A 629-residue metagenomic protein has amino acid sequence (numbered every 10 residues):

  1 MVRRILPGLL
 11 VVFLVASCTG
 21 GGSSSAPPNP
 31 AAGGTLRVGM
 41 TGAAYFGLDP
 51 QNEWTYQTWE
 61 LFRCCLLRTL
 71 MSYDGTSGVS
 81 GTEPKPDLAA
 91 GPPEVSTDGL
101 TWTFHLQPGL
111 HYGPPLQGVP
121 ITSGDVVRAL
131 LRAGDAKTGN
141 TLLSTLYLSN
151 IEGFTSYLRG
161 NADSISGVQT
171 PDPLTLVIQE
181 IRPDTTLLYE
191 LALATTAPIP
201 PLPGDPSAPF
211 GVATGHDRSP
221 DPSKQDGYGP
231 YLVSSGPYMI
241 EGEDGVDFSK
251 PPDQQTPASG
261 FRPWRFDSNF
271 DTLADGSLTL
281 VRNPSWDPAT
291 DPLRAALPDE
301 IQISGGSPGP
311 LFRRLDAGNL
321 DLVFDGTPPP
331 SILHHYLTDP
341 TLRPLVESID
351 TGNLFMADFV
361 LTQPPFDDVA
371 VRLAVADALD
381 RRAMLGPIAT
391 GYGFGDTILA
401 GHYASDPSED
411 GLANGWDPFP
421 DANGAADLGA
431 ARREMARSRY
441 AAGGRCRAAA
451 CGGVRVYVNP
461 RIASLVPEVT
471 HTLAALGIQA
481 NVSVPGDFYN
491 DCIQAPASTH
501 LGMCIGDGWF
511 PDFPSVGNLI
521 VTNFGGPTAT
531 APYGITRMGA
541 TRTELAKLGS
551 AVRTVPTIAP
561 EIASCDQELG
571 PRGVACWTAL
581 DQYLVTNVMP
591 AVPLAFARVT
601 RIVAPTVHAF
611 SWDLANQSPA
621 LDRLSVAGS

Functional and structural regions predicted by a protein language model:
N29, V346, D350, L373 (+6 more regions): Extracytoplasmic/peripheral linker and loop segments enriched in polar/acidic and small residues with frequent Thr/Pro
G39-T97, Y231-M239: N-terminal lobe/hinge region of extracytoplasmic solute-binding protein
G75-V79, S164, P183-A296, E300 (+1 more regions): Gly/Pro-rich hinge or "lid" segments in bacterial periplasmic/extracellular proteins
H105, S123-D125, R132-H216, Y228-Y231 (+2 more regions): Surface-exposed binding/hinge segments that line and control ligand-binding clefts or catalytic entry sites
E241-P252, A258-S285, A289-D291, Q302-Q363 (+2 more regions): Extracellular/periplasmic solute-recognition and catalytic clefts
T272-T279, L293, A436-P511, V599: Ligand/substrate-recognition segments at binding pockets and active sites
Y392-Y440, V458-S464: Structural transition elements
R601-S629: Long beta-strand-rich cores associated with HINT superfamily self-processing modules
